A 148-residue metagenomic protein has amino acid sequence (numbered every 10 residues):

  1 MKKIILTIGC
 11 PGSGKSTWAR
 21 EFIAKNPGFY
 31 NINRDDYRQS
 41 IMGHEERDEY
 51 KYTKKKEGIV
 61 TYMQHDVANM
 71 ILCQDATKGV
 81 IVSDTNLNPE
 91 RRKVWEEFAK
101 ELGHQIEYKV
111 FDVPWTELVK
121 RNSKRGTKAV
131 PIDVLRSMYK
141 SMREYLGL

Functional and structural regions predicted by a protein language model:
M1-I8, S13-S16, E21, K25-Y30 (+2 more regions): Conserved GTP-binding G-domain of TRAFAC-class P-loop NTPases and closely related GTPase folds
I4, G79, Q105-K109: Structural motif
T17-G79, W115-K124: Conserved substrate/cofactor phosphate-moiety recognition/catalytic segment in nucleotide-dependent phosphotransferases
S40, H44, N86-K128: ATP-dependent NMP and nucleoside kinases share a basic, alpha-helical "lid"
E57-H65, P89, I132-Y139: Amphipathic alpha-helical transducer elements in NTP-driven molecular machines
N69, C73, K93, E97-K100 (+1 more regions): Surface-exposed alpha-helical segments enriched in charged/polar residues
K78-N86: Phosphate-binding beta-loop-alpha motif at adenosine-nucleotide cofactor sites
